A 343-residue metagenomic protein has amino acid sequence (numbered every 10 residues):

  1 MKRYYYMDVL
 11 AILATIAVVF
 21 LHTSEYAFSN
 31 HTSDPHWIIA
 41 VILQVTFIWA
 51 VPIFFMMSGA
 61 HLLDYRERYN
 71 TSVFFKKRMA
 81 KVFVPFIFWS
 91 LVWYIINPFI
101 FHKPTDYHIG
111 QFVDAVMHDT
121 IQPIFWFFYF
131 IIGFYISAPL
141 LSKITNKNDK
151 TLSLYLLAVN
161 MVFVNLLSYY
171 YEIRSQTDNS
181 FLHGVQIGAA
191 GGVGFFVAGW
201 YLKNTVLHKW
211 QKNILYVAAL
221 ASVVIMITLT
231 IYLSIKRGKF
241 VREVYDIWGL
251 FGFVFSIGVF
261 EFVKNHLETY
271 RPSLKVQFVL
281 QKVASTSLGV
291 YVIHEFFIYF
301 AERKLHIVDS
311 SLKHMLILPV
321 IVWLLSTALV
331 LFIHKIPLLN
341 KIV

Functional and structural regions predicted by a protein language model:
R3-T15, F75, A80-F83, W210-V224 (+3 more regions): Functional transmembrane helices that form membrane-embedded active or gating regions
Y5-D64, V82-S90: Functionally critical transmembrane alpha-helices in membrane proteins and complexes, commonly lining
I16-T23, S90-L91, L157-Y171, A219-S234 (+1 more regions): Aromatic-anchored segments of alpha-helical transmembrane domains
Q44-I53, Y65-N97, D106-P123, F134 (+1 more regions): Transmembrane alpha-helical segments and their boundary/interface "anchor" motifs in multi-pass integral membrane
F54-F55, L63, W93-H102, I109-K203: Hydrophobic alpha-helical segments with transmembrane-like composition
A60-Y69, P139-N146, A198-H208, E261-R271 (+1 more regions): Structural signal for the C-terminal ends of transmembrane alpha-helices and the immediately following loop
W210-F278: Alpha-helical transmembrane segments and terminal signal-anchor/GPI-anchor hydrophobic tails, characterized by long
R242-V254, H306-T327: Membrane-interface transmembrane-helix boundary segments in multi-pass integral membrane proteins
